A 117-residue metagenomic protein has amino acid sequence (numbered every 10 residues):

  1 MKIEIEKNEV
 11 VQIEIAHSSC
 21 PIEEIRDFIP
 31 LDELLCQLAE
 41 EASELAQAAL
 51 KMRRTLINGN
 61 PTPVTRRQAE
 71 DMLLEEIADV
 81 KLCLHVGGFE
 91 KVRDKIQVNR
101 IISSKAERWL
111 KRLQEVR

Functional and structural regions predicted by a protein language model:
K2-R117: Flexible "arm" and connector segments at domain edges
